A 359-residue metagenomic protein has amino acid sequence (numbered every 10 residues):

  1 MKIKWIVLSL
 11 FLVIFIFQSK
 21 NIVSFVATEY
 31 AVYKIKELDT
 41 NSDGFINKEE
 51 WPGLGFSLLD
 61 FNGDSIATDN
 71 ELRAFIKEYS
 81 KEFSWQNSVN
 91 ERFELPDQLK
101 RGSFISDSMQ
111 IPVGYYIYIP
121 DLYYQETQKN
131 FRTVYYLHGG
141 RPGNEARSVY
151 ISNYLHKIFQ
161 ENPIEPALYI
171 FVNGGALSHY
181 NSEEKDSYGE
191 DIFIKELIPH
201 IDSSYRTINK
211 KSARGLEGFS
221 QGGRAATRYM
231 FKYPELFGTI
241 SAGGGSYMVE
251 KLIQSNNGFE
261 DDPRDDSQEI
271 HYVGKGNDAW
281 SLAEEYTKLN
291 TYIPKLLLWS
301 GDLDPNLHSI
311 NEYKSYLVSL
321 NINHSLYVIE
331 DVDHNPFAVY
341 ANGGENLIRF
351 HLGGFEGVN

Functional and structural regions predicted by a protein language model:
K4-S19: Hydrophobic membrane-insertion alpha-helices, especially the h-region of bacterial N-terminal signal peptides
N21-E37, K48-G55: EF-hand Ca2+-binding helix-loop-helix modules
I22-V26, W51, L72, E78-N359: Non-catalytic cap/lid and distal C-terminal segments of serine-dependent acyl enzymes
E37-N41, L58-N62: Acidic, divalent-cation-chelating loop motifs in proteins
T40, F45-P52, I66-A74: Carboxylate-dense, calcium-coordinating segments in secreted/extracellular and ER-lumen proteins
G55-L59, K81-E82: Short, surface-exposed, low-complexity cationic segments
